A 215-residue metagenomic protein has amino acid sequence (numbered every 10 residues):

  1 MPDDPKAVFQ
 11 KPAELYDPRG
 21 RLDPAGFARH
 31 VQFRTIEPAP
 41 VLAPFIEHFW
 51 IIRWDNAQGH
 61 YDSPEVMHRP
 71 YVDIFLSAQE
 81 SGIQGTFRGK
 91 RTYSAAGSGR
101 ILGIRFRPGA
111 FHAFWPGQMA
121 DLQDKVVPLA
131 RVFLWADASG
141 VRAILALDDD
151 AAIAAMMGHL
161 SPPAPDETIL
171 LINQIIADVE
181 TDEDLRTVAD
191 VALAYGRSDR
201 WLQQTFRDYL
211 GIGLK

Functional and structural regions predicted by a protein language model:
M1-D199, Y209-L214: Alpha-helical bundle regulatory/interaction domains
T205: Residues within the DNA-recognition helix of helix-turn-helix
